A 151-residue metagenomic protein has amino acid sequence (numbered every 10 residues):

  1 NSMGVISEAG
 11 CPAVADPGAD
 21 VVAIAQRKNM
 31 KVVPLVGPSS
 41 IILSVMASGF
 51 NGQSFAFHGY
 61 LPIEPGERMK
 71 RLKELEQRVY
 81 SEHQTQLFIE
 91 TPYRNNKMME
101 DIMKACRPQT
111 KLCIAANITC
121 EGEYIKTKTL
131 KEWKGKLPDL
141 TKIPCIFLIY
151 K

Functional and structural regions predicted by a protein language model:
N1-P17: Ordered, amphipathic secondary-structure segments that act as subunit-interaction surfaces in large macromolecular
N1-S2, S81-K151: A contiguous loop/helix-start segment that scaffolds small-molecule binding in enzyme catalytic cores
S7, P34-G37, F88, I114: General beta-strand structural signal in soluble alpha/beta enzymes
E8-A9, P38, Y60, A116-I118 (+1 more regions): Fold-independent oxyanion-binding glycine-rich loops and adjacent beta-strand/coil segments at enzyme active sites
C11, L61, P65, F88-P92: Conserved phosphate/pyrophosphate-binding and hydrolysis machinery centered on Walker-type P-loop NTPases, extending
V14-D16, S44, M98-M99, Y124: Short glycine-/acidic-enriched loop or helix-start segments at secondary-structure transitions that form or flank
D16-R78: Class I SAM-dependent methyltransferase SAM-binding "motif I" and its flanking Rossmann-like core
